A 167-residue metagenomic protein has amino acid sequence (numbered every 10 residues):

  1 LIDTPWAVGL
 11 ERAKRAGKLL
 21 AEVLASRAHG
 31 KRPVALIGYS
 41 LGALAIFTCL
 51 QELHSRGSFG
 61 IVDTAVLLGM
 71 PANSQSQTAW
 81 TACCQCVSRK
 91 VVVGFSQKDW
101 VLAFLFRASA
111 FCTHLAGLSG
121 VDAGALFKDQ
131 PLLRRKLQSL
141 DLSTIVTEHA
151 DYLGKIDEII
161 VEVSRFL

Functional and structural regions predicted by a protein language model:
L1-K18, A25-S26, H54-S55, G60-T64 (+1 more regions): Lipolytic serine-hydrolase domain surface
H29-Y39: Alpha/beta-hydrolase fold nucleophile elbow
G38, G42, I46: Gly/Ala-rich beta-loop-alpha elbow adjacent to hydrolase catalytic centers
T48, E52: Active-site signature of alpha/beta-hydrolase-fold catalytic machinery across serine- and Asp/Cys-nucleophile hydrolases
